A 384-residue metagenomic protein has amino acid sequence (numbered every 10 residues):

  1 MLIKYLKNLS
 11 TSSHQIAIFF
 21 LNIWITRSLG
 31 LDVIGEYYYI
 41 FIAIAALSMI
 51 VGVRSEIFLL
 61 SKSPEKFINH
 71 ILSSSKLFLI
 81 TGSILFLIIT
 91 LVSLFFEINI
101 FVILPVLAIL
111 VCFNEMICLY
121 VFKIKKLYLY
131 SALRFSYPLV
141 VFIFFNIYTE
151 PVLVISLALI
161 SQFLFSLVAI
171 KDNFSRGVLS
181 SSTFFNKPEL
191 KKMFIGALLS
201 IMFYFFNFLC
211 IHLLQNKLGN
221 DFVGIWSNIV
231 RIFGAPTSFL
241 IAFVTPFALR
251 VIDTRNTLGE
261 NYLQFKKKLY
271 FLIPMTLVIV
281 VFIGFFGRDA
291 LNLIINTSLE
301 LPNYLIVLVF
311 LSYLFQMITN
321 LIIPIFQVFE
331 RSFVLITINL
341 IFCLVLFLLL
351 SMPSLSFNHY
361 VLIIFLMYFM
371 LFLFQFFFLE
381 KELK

Functional and structural regions predicted by a protein language model:
M1-A17, V168-S175, S180-L199, I323 (+1 more regions): N-terminal membrane topogenesis motif
M1-V53, F194-D221, Y368-F369: Signature of the first transmembrane helix
K4-Q15, Y39-F95, L258-F282: Membrane-water interface segments that mark the loop-to-transmembrane alpha-helix transition
L31-V33, V92-V111, F285-L314: Interfacial segments at transmembrane-helix termini and the short loops linking adjacent helices
F41-M49, F203, Q215, W226-T245 (+2 more regions): Transmembrane helix-bundle signature of multi-pass secondary active exporters and lipid flippases
S48-F67, F233-G259, Q327-V328: Helix-loop junctions and terminal segments of transmembrane helices in multi-pass membrane transport/translocation
L60-P64, L110-A132, L311-T337: Membrane-interface junctions at transmembrane-helix termini in multi-pass inner-membrane proteins
P105, S131-R176, I341-V345, F357-K381: Hydrophobic alpha-helical transmembrane segments
